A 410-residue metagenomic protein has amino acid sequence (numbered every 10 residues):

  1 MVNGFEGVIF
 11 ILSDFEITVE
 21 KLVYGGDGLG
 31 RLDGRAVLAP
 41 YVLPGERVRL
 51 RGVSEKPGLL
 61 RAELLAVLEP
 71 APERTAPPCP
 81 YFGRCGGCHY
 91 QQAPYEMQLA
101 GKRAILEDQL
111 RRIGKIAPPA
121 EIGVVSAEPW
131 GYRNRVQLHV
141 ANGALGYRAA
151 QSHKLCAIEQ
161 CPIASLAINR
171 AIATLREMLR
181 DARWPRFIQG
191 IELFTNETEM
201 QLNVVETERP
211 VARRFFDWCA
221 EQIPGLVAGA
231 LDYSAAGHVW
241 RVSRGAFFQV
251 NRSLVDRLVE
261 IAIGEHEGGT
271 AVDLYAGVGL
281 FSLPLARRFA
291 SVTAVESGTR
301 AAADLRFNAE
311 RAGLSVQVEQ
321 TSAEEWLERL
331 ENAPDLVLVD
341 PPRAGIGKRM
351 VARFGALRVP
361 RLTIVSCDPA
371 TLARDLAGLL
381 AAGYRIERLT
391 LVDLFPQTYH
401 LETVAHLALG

Functional and structural regions predicted by a protein language model:
V2-V339, A344-A352: Accessory RNA-recognition modules of RNA-modification enzymes
W240, R244, I386-E387, L409-G410: A polyampholytic, Gly/Pro-enriched intrinsically disordered region
E319-L401: S-adenosylmethionine
T398-G410: Core SAM-dependent methyltransferase catalytic element
